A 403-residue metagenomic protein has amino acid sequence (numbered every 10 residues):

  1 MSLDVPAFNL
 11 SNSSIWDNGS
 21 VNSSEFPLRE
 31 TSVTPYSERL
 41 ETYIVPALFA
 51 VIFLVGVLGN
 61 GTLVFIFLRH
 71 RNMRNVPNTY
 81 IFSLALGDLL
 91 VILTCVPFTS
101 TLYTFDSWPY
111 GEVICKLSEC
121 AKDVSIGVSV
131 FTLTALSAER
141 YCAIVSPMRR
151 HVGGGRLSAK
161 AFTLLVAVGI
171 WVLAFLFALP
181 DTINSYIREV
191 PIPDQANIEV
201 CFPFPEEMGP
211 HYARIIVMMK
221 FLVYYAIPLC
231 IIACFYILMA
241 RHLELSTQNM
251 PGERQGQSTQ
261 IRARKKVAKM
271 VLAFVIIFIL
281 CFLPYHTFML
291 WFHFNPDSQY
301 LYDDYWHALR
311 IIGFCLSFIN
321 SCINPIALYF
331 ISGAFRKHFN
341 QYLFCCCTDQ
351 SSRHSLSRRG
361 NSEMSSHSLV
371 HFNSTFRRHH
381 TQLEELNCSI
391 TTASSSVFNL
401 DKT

Functional and structural regions predicted by a protein language model:
M1-Y36, V152, R156, D194 (+2 more regions): Intrinsically disordered regulatory tails of 7TM GPCRs
P27-P35, Y103, S107-C120, G127 (+5 more regions): Loop architecture of class A 7-transmembrane GPCRs
E38-A50, M73-A138, A143-L157: Extracellular TM2-ECL1-early TM3 structural module of rhodopsin-like
F49, L90-D106, E119, I126 (+6 more regions): Helix-to-loop junction signature of class
V51-L54, L86, P97, L117 (+8 more regions): Hydrophobic residues within alpha-helical transmembrane segments of multi-pass solute transporters/permease subunits
V57-F67, V96, V124-M148, A167-V168 (+3 more regions): Cytoplasm-facing ends of alpha-helical transmembrane segments in multi-pass membrane proteins
F162, V166, A196-P210, F221-Y224 (+1 more regions): Intracellular effector-coupling site of seven-transmembrane GPCRs, centered on the ICL3-to-TM6 transition
I277-L280, T287, L309-E363: Seventh transmembrane helix
